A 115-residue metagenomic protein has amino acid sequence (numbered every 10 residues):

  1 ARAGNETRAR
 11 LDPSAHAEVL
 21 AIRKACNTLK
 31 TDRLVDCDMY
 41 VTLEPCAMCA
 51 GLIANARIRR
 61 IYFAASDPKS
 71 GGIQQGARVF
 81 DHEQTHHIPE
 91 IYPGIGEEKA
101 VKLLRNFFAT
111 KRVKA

Functional and structural regions predicted by a protein language model:
A1-G4: Short hydrophobic alpha-helix segments
E6-L20, K24: A short, polar/charged loop-to-alpha-helix boundary motif
N27-L29: Sigma70-family region 2
T31-L43: Immediate flanking context of iron-sulfur cluster ligation sites
P45-A115: Zinc-dependent deaminase
